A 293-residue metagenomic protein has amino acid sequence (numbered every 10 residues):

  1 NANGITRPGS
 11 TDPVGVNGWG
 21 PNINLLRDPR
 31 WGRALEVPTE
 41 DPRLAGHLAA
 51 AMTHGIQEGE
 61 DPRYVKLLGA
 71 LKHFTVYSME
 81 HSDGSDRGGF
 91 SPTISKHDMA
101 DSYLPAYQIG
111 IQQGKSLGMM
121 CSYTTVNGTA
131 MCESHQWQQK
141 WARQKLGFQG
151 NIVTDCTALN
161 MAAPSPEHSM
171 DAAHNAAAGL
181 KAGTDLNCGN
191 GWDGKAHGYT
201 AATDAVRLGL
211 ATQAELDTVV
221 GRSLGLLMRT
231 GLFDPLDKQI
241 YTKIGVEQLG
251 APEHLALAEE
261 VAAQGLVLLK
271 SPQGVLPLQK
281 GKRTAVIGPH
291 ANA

Functional and structural regions predicted by a protein language model:
N1-A293: Glycoside hydrolase catalytic-domain context in secreted enzymes
